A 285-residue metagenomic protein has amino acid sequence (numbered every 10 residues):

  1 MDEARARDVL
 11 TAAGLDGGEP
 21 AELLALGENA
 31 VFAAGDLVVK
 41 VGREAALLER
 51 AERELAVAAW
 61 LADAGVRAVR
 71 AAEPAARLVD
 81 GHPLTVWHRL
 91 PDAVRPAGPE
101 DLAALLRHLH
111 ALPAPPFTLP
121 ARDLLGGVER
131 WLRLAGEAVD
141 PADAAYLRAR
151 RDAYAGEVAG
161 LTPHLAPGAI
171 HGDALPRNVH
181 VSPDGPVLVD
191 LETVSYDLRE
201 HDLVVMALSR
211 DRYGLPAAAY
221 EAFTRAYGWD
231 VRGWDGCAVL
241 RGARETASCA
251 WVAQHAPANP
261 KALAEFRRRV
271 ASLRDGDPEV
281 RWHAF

Functional and structural regions predicted by a protein language model:
M1-V69, P183, H283: Conserved NTP-binding catalytic cores of kinases and kinase-like/nucleotidyltransferase enzymes across multiple kinase
E3, K40-D80, D92-A111, G214: A conserved alpha-helical element in kinase catalytic cores
A25-V39, A71, A155-L203: Active-site acidic catalytic loop and adjacent metal/ATP-binding pocket of ATP-dependent phosphoryl transfer enzymes
E28, A33-D36, V79-P83, A243: A short, glycine/Asx- and small/polar-enriched loop/turn that sits immediately N-terminal to a beta-strand
L84-D92: Short pocket-lining segment of the protein kinase catalytic domain that shapes the ATP-binding cleft
A93-A145, L165-P167: A cross-family kinase active-site recognition segment
R130, L134-A138, A142, A250-F285: ATP/Mg2+ or Mg2+-diphosphate-binding catalytic cores that bind nucleotide phosphates or diphosphates via glycine-rich
E200-V231, A243-A258: Active-site activation/catalytic loop segments of kinase-like enzymes and analogous catalytic loops in related
